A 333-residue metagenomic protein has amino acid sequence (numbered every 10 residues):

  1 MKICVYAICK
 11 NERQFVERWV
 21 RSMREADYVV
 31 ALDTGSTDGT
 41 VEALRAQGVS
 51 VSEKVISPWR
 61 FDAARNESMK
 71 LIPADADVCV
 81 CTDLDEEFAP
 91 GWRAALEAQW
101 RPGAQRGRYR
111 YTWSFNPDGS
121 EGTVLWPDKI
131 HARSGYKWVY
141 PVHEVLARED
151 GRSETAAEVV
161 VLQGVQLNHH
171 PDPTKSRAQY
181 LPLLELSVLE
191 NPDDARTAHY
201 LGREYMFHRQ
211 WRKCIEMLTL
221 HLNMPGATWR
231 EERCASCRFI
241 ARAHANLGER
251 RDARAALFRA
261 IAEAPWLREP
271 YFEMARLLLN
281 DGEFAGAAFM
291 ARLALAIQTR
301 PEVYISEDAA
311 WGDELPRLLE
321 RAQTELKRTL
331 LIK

Functional and structural regions predicted by a protein language model:
A7-Y28: Short, well-formed alpha-helical segments that are part of the catalytic scaffolds of diverse glycosyltransferases
Q14-E17, D38-Q47, G91: Acidic helix N-cap motif at the loop->helix transition within catalytic regions of sugar-transfer enzymes
S22, L32-R45, I56-P58, D83-E86: A conserved acidic beta->alpha catalytic loop
D62-M69, E87-E216: Catalytic-site signature of metal-activated, phosphate-bearing donor transferases, centered on the GT-A/GT-A-like
N66-V78: Active-site nucleotide-sugar/metal-binding loop of Leloir-type enzymes
M206-F207, L218-A262, E269, E273-R317: Alpha-helical adaptor scaffolds
